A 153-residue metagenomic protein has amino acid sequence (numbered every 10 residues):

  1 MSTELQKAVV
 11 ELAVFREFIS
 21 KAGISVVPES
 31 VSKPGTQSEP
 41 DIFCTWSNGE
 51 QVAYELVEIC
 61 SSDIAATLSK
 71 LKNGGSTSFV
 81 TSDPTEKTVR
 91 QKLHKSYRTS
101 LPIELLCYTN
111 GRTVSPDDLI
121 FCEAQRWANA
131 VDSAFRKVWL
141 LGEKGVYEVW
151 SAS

Functional and structural regions predicted by a protein language model:
M1-Q37, V57-S153: Metal-dependent nuclease catalytic core centered on acidic motifs
T36-E39, W46-E50: A short, glycine/Asx- and small/polar-enriched loop/turn that sits immediately N-terminal to a beta-strand
I42-C44, V52-E58: Conserved catalytic cores of phosphodiester-cleaving nucleases, focusing on short active-site segments
F43-N48, L93-S96: Short amphipathic alpha-helices and their capping/turn segments at secondary-structure boundaries
